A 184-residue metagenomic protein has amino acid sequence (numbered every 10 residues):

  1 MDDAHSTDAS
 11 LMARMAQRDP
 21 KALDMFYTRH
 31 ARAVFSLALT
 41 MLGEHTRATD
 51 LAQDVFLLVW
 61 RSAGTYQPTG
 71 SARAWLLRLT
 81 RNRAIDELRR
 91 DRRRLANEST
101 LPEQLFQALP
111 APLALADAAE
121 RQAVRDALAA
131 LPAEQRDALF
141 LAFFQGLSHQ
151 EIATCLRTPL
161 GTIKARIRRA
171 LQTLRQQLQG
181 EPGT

Functional and structural regions predicted by a protein language model:
D2, A16-M25, F35-D54, L160 (+1 more regions): Short, charged helix-capping/linker segments at alpha-helix termini
A4-H5, R94-R121: Internal acidic/polar
A13-S36, W60, V124, R136: A short, charge-rich alpha-helical start-of-domain segment used by transcription regulators
A16-Q17, T40-H45, D54-S71, R90-D91 (+1 more regions): Sigma70-family region 2
Y27-H45, S62, L128, T173 (+1 more regions): Amphipathic, Lys/Arg- and hydrophobic-enriched alpha-helical face
D50-L57, G70-N82: Structural recognition of an alpha-helix C-terminal capping motif at a helix-to-coil junction
R61-P68, R78-S99, D117: Arg/Lys-rich amphipathic alpha helix in sigma70-family domain 2
A74, R81, I85, R89 (+5 more regions): DNA-recognition helix of helix-turn-helix
